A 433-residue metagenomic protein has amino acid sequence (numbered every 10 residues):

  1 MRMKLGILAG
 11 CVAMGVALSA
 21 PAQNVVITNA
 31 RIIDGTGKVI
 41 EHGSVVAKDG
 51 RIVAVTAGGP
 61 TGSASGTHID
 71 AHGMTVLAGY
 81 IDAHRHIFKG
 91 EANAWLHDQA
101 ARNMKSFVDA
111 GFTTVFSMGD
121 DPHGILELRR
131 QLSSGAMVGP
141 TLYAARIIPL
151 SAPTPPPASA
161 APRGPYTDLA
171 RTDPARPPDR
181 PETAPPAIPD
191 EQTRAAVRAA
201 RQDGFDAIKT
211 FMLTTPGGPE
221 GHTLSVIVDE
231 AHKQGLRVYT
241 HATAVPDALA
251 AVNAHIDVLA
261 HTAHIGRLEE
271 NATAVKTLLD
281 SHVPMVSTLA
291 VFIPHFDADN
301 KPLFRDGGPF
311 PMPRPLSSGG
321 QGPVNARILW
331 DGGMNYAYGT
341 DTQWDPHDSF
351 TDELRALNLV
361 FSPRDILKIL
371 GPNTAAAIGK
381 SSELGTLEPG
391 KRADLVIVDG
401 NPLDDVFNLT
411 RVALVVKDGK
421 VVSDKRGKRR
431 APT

Functional and structural regions predicted by a protein language model:
A30, I366-P372, A376, R392-P432: C-terminal cap of metal-dependent C-N hydrolases
I32, T36-L77: Histidine-rich, glycine-flanked metal-binding segment
M74-A136, A152-T167, P246-A260: Metal-associated gating/positioning segment near the N- to mid-region
E91-A94, I125, A248-I256, V291-G307 (+4 more regions): Histidine/acidic-residue-rich catalytic or RNA/ligand-binding cores of hydrolases and nuclease-related proteins
N103-H123, G139-I147, D203-P216, R237 (+2 more regions): Divalent metal-dependent hydrolysis catalytic cores, especially in the metallo-beta-lactamase
K105-A110, S134, V138, A152-E182 (+2 more regions): Active-site gating loops and adjacent loop-to-helix segments of metal-dependent hydrolytic enzymes
T210-G319, W344, A376-I378, V396-D399 (+1 more regions): Active-site core of metal-dependent hydrolases
S318-P402: His/Asp/Glu-enriched, well-ordered alpha-helical/loop segment that forms or immediately abuts the divalent-metal
